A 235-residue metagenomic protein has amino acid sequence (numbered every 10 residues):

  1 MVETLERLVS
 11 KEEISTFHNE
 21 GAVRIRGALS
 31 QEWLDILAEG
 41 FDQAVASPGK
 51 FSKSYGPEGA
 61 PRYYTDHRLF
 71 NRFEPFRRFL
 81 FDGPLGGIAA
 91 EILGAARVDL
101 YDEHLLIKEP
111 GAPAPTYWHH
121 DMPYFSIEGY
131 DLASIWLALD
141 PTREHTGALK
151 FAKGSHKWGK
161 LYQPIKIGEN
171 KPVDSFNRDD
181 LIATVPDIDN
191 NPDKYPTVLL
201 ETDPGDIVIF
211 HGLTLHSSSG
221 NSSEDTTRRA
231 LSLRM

Functional and structural regions predicted by a protein language model:
M1-E20, I25-W118, P123-I127: Non-heme Fe(II)-dependent double-stranded beta-helix
V2, K50-E58, L161-E169, P204-I209 (+1 more regions): Non-heme Fe(II)/2-oxoglutarate
G27-L29, P110, L139-R143, G154-H156 (+1 more regions): Short loop segments at secondary-structure junctions
R72, Y101, D131, H145-G147 (+1 more regions): Residues that flank catalytic or metal-binding motifs in active/ligand-binding sites
A95-A96, M122, L137-A148, G154-H156: Active-site region of the double-stranded beta-helix
H119, S126-E144, E201-P204, I209 (+1 more regions): Short, conserved beta-strand element in jelly-roll/cupin
D121-P123, L132, S217-S222: Glycine-rich phosphate/pyrophosphate-binding beta-alpha loops
E144-L215: Double-stranded beta-helix
